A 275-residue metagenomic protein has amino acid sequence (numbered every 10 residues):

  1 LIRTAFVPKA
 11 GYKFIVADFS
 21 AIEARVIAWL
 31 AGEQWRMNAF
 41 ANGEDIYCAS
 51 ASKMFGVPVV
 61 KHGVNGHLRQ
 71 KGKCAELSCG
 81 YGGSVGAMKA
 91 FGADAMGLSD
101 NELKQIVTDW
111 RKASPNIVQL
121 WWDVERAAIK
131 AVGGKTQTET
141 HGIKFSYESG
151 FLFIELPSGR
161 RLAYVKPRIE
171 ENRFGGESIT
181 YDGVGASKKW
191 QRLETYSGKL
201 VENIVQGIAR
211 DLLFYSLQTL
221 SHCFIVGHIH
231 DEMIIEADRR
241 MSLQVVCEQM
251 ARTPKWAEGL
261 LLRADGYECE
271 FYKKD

Functional and structural regions predicted by a protein language model:
L1-D275: Conserved catalytic core of nucleotide polymerization and phosphodiester-bond processing enzymes
